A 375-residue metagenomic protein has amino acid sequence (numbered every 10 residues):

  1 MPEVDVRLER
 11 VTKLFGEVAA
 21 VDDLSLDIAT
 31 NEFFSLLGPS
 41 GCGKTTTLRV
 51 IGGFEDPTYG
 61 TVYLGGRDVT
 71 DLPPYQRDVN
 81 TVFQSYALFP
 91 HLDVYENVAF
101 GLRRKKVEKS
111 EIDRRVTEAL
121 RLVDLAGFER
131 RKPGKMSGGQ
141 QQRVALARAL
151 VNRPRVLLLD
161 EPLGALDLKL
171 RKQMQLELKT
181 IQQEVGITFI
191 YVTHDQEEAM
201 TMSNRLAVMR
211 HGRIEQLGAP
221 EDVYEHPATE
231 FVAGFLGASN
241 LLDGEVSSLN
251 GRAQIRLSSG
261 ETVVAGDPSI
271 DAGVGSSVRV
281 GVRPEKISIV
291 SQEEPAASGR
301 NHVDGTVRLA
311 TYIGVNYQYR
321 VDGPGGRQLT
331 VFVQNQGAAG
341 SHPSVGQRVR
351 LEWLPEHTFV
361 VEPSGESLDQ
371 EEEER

Functional and structural regions predicted by a protein language model:
L24-S35, F89: Pre-Walker A (P-loop) beta-loop-beta motif of ABC nucleotide-binding domains
F33, L72-G234: ABC ATPase nucleotide-binding domains
L37-P39: The feature captures the beta-strand-to-loop junction immediately N-terminal to the Walker
G52: Helix-to-loop junction immediately C-terminal to a conserved catalytic motif
T58-T61, E111, H211, D243: Conserved coupling/switch loops of ABC nucleotide-binding domains, chiefly the family-specific signature
G60-D68: Conserved ABC transporter NBD signature motif
S239, S248-R375: Non-catalytic connector elements of ABC transporters
